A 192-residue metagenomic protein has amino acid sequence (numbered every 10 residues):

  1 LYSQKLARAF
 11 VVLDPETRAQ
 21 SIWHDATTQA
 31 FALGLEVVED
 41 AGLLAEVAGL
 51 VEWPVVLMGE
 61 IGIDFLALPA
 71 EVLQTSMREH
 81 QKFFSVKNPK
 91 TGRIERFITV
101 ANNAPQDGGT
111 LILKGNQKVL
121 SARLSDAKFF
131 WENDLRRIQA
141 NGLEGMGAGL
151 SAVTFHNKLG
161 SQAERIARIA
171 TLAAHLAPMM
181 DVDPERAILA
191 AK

Functional and structural regions predicted by a protein language model:
L1-K192: Amphipathic alpha-helical "coupling" segments that flank catalytic cores
